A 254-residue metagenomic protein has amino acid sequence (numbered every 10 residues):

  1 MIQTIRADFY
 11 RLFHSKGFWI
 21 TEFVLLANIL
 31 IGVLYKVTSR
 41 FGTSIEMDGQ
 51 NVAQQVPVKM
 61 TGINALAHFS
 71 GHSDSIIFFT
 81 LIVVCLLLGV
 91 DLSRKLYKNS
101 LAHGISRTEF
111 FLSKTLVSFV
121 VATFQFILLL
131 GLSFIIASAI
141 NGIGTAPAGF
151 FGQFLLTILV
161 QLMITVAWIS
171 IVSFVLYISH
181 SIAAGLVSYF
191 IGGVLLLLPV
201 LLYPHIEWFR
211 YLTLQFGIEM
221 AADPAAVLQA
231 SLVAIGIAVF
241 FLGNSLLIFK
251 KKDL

Functional and structural regions predicted by a protein language model:
M1-I5, A148, I206: Short, membrane-interfacial amphipathic segments enriched in basic
M1-L25: Aromatic- and glycine-rich beta-strand/loop motifs that create alpha-glucan
I5, R11, G236-L254: Junction motif at the cytosolic side of a transmembrane helix
K16-W19, S106-T108, L112, F150 (+1 more regions): Membrane-helix interface segments
V24-L87, L112-S179, G217-I235: Secretory targeting signals
I31-S39, S179-Q215: Transmembrane helix segments
V84-H103, R107, T115: Transmembrane helix boundary and interhelical loop/hinge segments in multi-pass membrane proteins
